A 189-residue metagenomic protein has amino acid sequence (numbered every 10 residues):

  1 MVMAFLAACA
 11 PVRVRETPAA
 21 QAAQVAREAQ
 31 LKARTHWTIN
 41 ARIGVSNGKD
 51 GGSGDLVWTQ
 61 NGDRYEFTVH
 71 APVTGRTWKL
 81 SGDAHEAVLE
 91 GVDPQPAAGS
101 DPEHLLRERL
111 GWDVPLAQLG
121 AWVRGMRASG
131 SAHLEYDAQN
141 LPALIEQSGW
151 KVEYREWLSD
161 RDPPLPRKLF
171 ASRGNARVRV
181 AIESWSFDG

Functional and structural regions predicted by a protein language model:
M3-A26: Bacterial Sec signal peptide processing site at the extreme N-terminus
A29-G48: A short, Trp-centered hydrophobic/proline-enriched beta-strand micro-motif
I43, V69-V73, G82-A84, G91-D93 (+3 more regions): A mature extracytoplasmic/lumenal domain signature
K49-G51, P72-T77, G174-N175: Solvent-exposed loop/turn segments connecting transmembrane beta-strands in outer-membrane beta-barrel proteins
D55-T59, L80-G82, R155-D160: Extended lipid/amphipathic-ligand handling interfaces
D63-D113: An acidic-aromatic
V92-I145: Flexible, processing/modification-adjacent segments and terminal tails in exported/periplasmic/extracellular proteins
G125-G189: Gly/Pro-enriched, hydrophobic low-complexity segments that function as extracytoplasmic propeptides/linkers
